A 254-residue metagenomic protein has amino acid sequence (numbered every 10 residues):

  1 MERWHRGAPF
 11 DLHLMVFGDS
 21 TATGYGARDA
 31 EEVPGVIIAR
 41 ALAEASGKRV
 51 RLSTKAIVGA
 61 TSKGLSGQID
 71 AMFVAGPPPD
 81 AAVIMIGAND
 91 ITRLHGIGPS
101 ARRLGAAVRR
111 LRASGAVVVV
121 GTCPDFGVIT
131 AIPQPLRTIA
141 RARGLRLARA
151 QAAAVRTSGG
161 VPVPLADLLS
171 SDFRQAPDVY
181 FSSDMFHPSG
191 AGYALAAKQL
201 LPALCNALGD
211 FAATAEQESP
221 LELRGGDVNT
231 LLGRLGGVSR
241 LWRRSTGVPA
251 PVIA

Functional and structural regions predicted by a protein language model:
M1-L12: N-terminal signal-anchor transmembrane helix
H13-M15, T21-R102, L231, G236-I253: Conserved SGNH/GDSL esterase-like catalytic core that processes O-acyl groups on lipids and polysaccharides
Y25, L94, T130-Q134, A176-D178: Short acidic, glycine/proline-rich loop/turn micro-motifs
A30, H95-P99, R103, P135-R146 (+2 more regions): Alpha-helix N-cap and loop-to-helix initiation/capping positions
I69, L104-V108, A148: Generic structural signal for well-ordered alpha-helices, preferentially at hydrophobic/aromatic core positions
S114-A116: A short helix->loop->beta-strand "cap" motif at the edges of active sites that frequently abuts
V128-P164: Substrate-gating cap/lid alpha-helix
A191, L195-A254: Conserved catalytic region of serine esterases and O-acyltransferases that act on ester linkages in lipids
